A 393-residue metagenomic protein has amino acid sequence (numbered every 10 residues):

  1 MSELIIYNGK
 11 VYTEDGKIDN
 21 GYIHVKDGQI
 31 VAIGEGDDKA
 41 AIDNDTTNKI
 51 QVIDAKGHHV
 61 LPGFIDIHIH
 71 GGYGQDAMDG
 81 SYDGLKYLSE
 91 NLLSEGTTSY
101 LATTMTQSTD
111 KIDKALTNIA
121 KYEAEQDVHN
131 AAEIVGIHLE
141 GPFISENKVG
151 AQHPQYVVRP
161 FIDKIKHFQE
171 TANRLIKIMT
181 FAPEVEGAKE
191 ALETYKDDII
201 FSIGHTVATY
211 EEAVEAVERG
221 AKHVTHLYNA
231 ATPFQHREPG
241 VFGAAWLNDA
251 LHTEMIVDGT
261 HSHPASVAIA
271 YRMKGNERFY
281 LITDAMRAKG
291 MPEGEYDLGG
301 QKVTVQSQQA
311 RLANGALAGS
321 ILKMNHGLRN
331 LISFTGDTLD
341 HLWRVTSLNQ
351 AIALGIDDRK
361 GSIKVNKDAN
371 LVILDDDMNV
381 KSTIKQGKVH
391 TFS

Functional and structural regions predicted by a protein language model:
M1-A41: N-terminal metal-binding scaffold of metallo-dependent hydrolase/deaminase domains
L4-Y7, V11, D15, D43-K86 (+1 more regions): Replace "His-x-His-based motif
G9, I352, S362-S393: C-terminal cap of metal-dependent C-N hydrolases
G57, L92, L139, Y195 (+3 more regions): Conserved, mostly hydrophobic/aromatic
H70, K86-N118, A131-S145, A172-E184 (+4 more regions): Divalent metal-dependent hydrolysis catalytic cores, especially in the metallo-beta-lactamase
T109-K114, E184-E186, S202-V207, I256-A268 (+1 more regions): Active-site glycine- and acidic-residue-rich loops that bind and position anionic ligands or nucleotide-like cofactors
L139, N147-I162, Q169-G240: Divalent metal-binding pocket/active-site signature
A191, E212-T346, I352-R359, L374-N379: Active-site-adjacent C-terminal substructures of enzyme catalytic domains
